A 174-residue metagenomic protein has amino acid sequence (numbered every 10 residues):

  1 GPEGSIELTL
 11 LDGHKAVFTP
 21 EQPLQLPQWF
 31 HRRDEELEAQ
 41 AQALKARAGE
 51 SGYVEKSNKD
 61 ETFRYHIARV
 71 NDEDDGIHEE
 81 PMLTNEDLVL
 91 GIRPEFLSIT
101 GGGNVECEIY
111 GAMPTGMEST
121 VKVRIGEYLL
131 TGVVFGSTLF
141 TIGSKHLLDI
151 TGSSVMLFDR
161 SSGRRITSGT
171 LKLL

Functional and structural regions predicted by a protein language model:
G1-L174: Non-catalytic connector elements of ABC transporters
